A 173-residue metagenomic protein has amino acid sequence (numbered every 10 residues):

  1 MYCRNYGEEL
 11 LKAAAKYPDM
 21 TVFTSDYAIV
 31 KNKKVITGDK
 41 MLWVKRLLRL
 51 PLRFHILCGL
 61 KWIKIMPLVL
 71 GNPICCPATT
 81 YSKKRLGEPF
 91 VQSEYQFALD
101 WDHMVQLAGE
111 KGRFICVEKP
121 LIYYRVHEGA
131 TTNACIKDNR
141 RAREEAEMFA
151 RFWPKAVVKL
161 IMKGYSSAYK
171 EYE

Functional and structural regions predicted by a protein language model:
M1: Short beta-strand-to-loop acidic/aromatic patch adjacent to the donor-nucleotide binding site
N5, E9-K12, D102-Q106, R140 (+1 more regions): Alpha-helical elements of Rossmann-like donor-binding domains used by nucleotide-donor carbohydrate transfer enzymes
N5-V44: Conserved donor NDP-sugar-binding/catalytic core segment of glycosyltransferases
K12, K16, K83-L86, A168-Y172: Short, intrinsically disordered, charge-balanced linker/junction segments flanking boundaries in proteins
S25, G38, W43-R141: Conserved nucleotide-sugar donor-binding catalytic segment
C135-A150, K159-E173: Non-catalytic, C-terminal membrane-associated alpha-helical segments of glycosyltransferases
